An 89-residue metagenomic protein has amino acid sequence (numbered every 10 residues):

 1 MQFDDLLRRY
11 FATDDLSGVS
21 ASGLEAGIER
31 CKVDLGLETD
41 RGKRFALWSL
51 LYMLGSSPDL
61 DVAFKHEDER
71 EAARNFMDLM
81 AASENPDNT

Functional and structural regions predicted by a protein language model:
M1-L37, G42-T89: Long, compositionally biased terminal regions
